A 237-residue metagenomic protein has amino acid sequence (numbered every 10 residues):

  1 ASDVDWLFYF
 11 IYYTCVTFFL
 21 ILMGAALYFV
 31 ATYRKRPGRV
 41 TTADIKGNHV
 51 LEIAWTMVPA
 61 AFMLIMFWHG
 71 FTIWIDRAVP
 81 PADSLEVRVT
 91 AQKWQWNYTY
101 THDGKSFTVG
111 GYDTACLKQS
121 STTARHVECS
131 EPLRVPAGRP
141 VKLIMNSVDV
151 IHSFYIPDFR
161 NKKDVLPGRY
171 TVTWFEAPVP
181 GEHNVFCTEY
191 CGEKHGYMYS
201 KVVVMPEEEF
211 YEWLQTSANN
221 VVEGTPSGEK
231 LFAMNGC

Functional and structural regions predicted by a protein language model:
A1-F10, V30-G236: Non-transmembrane, membrane-proximal soluble domains of secreted or membrane proteins
Y12-T14: Hydrophobic transmembrane alpha-helical segments in integral membrane proteins
V16-Y33: Alpha-helical transmembrane segments
